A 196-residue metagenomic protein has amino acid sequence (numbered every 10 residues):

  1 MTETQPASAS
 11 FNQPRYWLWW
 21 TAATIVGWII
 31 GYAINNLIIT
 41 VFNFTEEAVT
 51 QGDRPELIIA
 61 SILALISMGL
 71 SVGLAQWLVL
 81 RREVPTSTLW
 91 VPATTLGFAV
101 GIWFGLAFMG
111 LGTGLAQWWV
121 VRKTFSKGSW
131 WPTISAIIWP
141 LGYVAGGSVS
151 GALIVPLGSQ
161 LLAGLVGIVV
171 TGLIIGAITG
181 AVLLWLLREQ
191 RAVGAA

Functional and structural regions predicted by a protein language model:
T2-A196: Juxtamembrane/disordered regions of integral membrane proteins
